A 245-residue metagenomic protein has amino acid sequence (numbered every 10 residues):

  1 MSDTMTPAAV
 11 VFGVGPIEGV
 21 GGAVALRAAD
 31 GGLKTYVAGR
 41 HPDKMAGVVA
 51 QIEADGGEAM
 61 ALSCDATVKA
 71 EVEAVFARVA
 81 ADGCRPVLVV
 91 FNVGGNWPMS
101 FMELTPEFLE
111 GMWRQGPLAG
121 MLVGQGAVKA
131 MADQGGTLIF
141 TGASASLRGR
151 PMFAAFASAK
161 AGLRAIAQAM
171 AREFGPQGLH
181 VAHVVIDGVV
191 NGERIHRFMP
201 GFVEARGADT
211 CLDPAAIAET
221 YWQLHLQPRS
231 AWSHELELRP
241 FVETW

Functional and structural regions predicted by a protein language model:
S2-Y36: Canonical Rossmann dinucleotide-binding motif of NAD(H)/NADP(H)-dependent dehydrogenases/reductases, specifically
M5-P7, G57-E58, C84-P86, S100 (+2 more regions): Active-site loop of short-chain dehydrogenase/reductase
G13-G19, T137-G162, A167-Q168, R172-P176 (+1 more regions): Catalytic loop of short-chain dehydrogenase/reductase
L33-G47: Conserved glycine-rich Rossmann-like NAD(P)H-binding loop of the short-chain dehydrogenase/reductase
A54-A70: Rossmann-fold cofactor-recognition segment
V87, G95, M102-M121, L163: Catalytic Tyr-X3-Lys loop
G124-Q125, Q168: A short, exposed helix-loop element centered on a Lys and neighboring polar residues
P176-G188, G201-W245: C-terminal helical subdomain
